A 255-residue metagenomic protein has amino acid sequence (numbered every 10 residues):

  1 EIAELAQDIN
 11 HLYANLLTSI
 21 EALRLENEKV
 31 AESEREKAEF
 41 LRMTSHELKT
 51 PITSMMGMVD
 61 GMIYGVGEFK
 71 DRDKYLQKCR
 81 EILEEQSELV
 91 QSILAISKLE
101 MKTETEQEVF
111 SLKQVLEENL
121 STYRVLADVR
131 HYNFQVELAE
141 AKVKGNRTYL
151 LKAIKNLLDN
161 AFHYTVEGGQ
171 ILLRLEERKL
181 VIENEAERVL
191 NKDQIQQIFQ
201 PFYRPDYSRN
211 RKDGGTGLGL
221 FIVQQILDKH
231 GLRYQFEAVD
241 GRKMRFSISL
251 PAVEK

Functional and structural regions predicted by a protein language model:
E1-A38, V59-Y64, Q77, E84 (+7 more regions): Membrane-proximal HAMP signal-relay module
E84-E100: Coiled-coil phosphoacceptor/dimerization helix of two-component systems
E100-E106, L138, K142-G145: Conserved micro-motifs of the catalytic ATP-binding
L126-Q135, L190: Short conserved segments within the C-terminal catalytic ATPase subdomain
A161-F162: Short helix-loop "hinge" at the ATP-lid/N-box region of the Bergerat-fold HATPase_c
G168-K179: Short beta-strand/loop element within the Bergerat-fold HATPase_c
L190-R204: Short conserved segment of the HATPase_c
